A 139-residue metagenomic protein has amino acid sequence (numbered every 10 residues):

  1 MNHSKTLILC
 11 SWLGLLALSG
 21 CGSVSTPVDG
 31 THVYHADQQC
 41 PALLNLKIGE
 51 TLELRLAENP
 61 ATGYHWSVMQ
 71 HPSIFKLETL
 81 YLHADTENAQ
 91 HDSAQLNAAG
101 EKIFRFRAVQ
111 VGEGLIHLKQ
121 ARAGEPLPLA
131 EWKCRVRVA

Functional and structural regions predicted by a protein language model:
M1-S11: Bacterial N-terminal signal peptides that target proteins for export
A17-G20: C-terminal motif of bacterial Sec signal peptides marking the signal peptidase cleavage site
G22-Q38, G124-A139: Extracytoplasmic/periplasmic copper-protein system
V24-L54, N59: N-terminal edge beta-strand
E50-E53, N59-H65, F75, E113-G114: Primarily extracytoplasmic ectodomains and periplasmic/lumenal surface modules that are beta-strand-rich
T62, V68-Q90: Short, solvent-exposed loop/linker segments at beta-strand-coil boundaries, enriched for Pro/Gly and Ser/Thr
L96-I103: Aromatic sugar-binding surface patches on proteins that engage polysaccharides or sugar-phosphate polymers
F106-I116: Glycine-centered tight-turn and secondary-structure capping sites
